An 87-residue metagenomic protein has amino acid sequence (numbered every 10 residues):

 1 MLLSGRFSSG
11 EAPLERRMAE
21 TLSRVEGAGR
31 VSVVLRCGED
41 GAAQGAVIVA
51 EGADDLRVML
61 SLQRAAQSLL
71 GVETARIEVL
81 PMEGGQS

Functional and structural regions predicted by a protein language model:
M1-S87: Bacterial N-terminal Sec-type targeting sequences
